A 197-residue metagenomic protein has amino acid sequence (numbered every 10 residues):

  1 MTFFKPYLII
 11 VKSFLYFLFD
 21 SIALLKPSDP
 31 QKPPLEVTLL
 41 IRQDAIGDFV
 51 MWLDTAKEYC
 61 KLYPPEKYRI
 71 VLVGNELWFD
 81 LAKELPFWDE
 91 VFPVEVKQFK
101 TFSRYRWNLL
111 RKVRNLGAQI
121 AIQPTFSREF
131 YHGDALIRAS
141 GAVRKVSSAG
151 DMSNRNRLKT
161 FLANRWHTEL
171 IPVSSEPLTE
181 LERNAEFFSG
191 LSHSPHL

Functional and structural regions predicted by a protein language model:
M1-L197: Catalytic machinery of carbohydrate-active enzymes, primarily nucleotide-sugar-dependent glycosyltransferases
